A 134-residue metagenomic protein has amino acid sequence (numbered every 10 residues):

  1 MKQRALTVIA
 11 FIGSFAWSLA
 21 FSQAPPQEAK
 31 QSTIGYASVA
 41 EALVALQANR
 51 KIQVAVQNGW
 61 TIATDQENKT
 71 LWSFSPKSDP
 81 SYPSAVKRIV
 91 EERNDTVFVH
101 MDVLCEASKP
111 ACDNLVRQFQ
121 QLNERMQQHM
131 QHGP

Functional and structural regions predicted by a protein language model:
M1-I9: Bacterial N-terminal signal peptides that target proteins for export
I9-A16: Bacterial N-terminal signal peptides
S22-S81: N-terminal secretory signal peptides
Q66, S75-S78, V90-E91, M101-A107 (+1 more regions): A mature extracytoplasmic/lumenal domain signature
K69, D95-V99: Residues at beta-strand starts and edge strands
S81-K87, F98-H100, D113: Short, surface-exposed coil-to-beta transition loops
V86-T96, L122-N123: A short, surface-exposed beta-strand/turn
L104-P134: C-terminal partner/receptor-binding element of secreted or periplasmic proteins
